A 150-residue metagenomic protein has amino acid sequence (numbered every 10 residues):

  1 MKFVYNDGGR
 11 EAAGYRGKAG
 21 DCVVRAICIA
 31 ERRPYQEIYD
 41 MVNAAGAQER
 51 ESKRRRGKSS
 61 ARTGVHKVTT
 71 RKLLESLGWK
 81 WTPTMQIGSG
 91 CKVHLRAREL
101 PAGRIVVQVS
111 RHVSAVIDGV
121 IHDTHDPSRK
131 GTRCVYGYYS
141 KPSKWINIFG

Functional and structural regions predicted by a protein language model:
M1-G57, K72, S76-W79, G150: Active-site nucleophile-adjacent alpha helix/oxyanion-hole segment immediately C-terminal to the catalytic cysteine
N6-D7, A12-K18, R55, R62 (+6 more regions): Intrinsically disordered, low-complexity segments enriched in small/polar residues
E11-A12, E49, S60, K67 (+2 more regions): Polar low-complexity intrinsically disordered regions enriched in Ser/Thr and small residues
V23-R25, V65, T124, S143: Generic hydrophobic/packing signal
E49-R111, I117-G119, T124-D126: Conserved active-site-adjacent core of cysteine acyl-enzyme catalytic domains
D123-G150: Noncatalytic regulatory segments and standalone regulatory/sensor domains
